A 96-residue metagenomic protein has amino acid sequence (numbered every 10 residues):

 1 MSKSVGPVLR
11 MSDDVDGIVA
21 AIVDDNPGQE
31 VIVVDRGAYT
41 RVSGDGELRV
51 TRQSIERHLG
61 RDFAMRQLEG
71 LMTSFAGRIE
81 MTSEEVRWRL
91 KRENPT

Functional and structural regions predicted by a protein language model:
M1-V8: Short glycine-/aliphatic-rich beta-strand segments at the starts of folded cytosolic domains
G6, G17-A21, G44: Small-side-chain structural scaffolding
R10, D14, D45-E47: Structured loop/turn residues at secondary-structure junctions
S12-P27: Short amphipathic alpha-helix segments
Q29-V33: A short linear hydrophobic-aromatic micro-motif
R36-Y39, S43-T96: Helix-rich interaction surfaces within compact, conserved domain-sized segments that mediate assembly or partner
